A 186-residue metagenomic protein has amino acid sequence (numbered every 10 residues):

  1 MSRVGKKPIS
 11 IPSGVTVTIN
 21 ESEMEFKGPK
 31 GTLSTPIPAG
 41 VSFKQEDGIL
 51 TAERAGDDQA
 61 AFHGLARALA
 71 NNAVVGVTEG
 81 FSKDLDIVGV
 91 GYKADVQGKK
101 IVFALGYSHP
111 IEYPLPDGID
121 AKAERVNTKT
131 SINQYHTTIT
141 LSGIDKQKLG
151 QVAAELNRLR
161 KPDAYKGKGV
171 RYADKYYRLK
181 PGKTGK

Functional and structural regions predicted by a protein language model:
S2-A154, R158-K186: N-terminal intrinsically disordered, cationic/polar leader segments that include organellar targeting peptides
